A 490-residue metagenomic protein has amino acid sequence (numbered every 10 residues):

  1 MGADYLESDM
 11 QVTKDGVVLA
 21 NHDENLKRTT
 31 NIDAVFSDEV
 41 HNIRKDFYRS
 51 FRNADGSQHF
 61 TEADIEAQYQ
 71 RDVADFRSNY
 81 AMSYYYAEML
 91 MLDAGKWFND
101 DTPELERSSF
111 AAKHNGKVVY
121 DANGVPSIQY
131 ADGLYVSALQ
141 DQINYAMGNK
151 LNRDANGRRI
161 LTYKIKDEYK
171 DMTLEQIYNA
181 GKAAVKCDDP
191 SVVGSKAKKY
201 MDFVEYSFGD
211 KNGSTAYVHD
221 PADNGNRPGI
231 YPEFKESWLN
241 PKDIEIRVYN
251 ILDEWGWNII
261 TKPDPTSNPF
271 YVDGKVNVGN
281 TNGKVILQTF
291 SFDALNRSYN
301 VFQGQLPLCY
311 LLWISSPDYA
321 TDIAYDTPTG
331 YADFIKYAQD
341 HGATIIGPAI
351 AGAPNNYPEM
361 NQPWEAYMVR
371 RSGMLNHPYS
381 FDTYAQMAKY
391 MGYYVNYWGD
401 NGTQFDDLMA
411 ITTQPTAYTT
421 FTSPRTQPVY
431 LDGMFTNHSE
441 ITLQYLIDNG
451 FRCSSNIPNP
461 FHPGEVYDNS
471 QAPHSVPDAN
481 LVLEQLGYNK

Functional and structural regions predicted by a protein language model:
M1, A138, Q142, K199 (+10 more regions): A general structural detector for well-ordered alpha-helical segments in enzyme core domains, enriched
M1-V12, Q142-N149, N258-K262, F334-A349 (+1 more regions): Catalytic domains of carbohydrate-active enzymes, especially glycoside hydrolases
A3-L26, N31: GT-A fold catalytic core of metal-dependent nucleotide-sugar glycosyltransferases, centered on the diacidic
L6-E7, A20, Y231, Q288 (+4 more regions): Conserved beta-strand positions in the central sheet of alpha/beta enzyme cores
S8-M10, P232-E236, T289-F292, Y310-I314 (+2 more regions): A cross-domain feature marking catalytic cores of carbohydrate-active enzymes and several ubiquitous metabolic/repair
Q11-V12, A294, I441: Alpha-helix capping/helix-boundary segments
H22-T289, Q305, W313, H341 (+1 more regions): Metal-dependent phosphodiesterase/phospholipase catalytic core, i.e., the His/Asp/Glu-rich active-site region
R297, V301-K490: C-terminal active-site rim and adjoining tail of enzyme catalytic domains
